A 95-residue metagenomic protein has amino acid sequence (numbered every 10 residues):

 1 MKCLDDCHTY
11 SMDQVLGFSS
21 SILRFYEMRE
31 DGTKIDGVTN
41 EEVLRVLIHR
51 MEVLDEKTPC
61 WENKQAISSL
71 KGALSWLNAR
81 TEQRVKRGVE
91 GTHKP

Functional and structural regions predicted by a protein language model:
M1-T39, H93-P95: Long, non-catalytic architectural segments outside compact domain cores
D36, N40-V43, A66-S69: Amphipathic alpha-helix face/heptad-repeat signature
T39-L54: Short acidic, glycine/tyrosine-flanked loop/strand segments centered on an H-E-D-like triad
L54-G91: Short, compact, well-ordered microdomains
